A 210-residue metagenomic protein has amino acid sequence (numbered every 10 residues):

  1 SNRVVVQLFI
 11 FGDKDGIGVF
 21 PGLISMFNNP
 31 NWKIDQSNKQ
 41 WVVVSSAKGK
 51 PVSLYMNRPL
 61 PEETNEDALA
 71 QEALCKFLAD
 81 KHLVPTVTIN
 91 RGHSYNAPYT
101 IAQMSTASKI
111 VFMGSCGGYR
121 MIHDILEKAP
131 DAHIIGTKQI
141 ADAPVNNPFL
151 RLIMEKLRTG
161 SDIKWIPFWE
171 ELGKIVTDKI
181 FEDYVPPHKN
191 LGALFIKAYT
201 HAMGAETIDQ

Functional and structural regions predicted by a protein language model:
S1-A73: A domain-level signal for caspase-like cysteine endopeptidase catalytic cores and their zymogen-processing architecture
I17-I24, Q71-L78, A97-P98, I122-H123 (+1 more regions): Extracytoplasmic/secreted envelope proteins and their assembly/folding machinery, especially bacterial periplasmic
S25-S37, A129-I135, T159-I163: Structural alpha-beta junctions
K33-V43, G114-C116, I135-P144, I166-L172: A generic structural motif
S45-I110: Acidic/His-rich structured neighborhood in mature extracellular/periplasmic domains
H82-R158: Catalytic cores of nucleophile-dependent amide-cleaving enzymes
P144-L172, V176, I180: C-terminal helix of von Willebrand factor
W165-Q210: Caspase-like cysteine protease fold
